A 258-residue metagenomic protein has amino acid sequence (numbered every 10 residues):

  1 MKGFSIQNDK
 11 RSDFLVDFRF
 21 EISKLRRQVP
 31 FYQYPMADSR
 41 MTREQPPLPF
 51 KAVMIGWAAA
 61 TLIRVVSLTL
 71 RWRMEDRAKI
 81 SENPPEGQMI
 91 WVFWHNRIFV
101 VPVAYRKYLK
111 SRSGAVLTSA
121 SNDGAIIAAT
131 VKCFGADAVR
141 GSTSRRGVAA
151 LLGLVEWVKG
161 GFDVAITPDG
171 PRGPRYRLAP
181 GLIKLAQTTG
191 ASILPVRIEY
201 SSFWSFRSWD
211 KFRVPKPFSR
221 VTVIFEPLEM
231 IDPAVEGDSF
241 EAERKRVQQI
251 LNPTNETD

Functional and structural regions predicted by a protein language model:
M1-A37: Short, basic, low-complexity termini and linkers enriched in Ser/Thr/Gly/Pro that act as targeting/leader peptides
Q33-L70, S81, C133, D137 (+1 more regions): Non-catalytic C-terminal accessory region of glycerolipid acyltransferases and related lyso-lipid remodeling enzymes
P49, R73-E75, I98-V101, D123-I127 (+1 more regions): Short hydrophobic/aromatic-rich motifs at helix boundaries and adjacent loops
R64-G87, V100: A short, well-structured juxtamembrane/interface segment
R73-E75, V92, L117, I224-E226: Residues in well-ordered beta-strands of folded domains
E82-E86, Y108-S111, V158-K159: Flexible, charged surface loops at secondary-structure boundaries
Q88-R145, S205: Catalytic core of membrane glycerolipid acyltransferases/transacylases, capturing the structured, soluble-facing
